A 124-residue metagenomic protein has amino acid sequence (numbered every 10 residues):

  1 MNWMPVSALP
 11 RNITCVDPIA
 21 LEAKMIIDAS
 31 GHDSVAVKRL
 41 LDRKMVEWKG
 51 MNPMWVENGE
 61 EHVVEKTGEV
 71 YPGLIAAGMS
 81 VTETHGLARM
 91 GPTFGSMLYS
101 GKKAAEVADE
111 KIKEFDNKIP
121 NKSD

Functional and structural regions predicted by a protein language model:
M1-D124: Residues forming the flavin
